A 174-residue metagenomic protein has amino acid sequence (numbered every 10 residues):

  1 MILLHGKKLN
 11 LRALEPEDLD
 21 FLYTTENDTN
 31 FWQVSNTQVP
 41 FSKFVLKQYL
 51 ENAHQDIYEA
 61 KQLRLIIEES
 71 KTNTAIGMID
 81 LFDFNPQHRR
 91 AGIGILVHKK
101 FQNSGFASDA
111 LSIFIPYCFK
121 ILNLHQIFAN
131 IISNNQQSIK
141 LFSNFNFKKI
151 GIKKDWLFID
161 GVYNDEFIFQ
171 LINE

Functional and structural regions predicted by a protein language model:
M1-L19, E26-D28, R64, E68-E174: Acyl-donor (CoA/ACP) binding surface of acyl/acetyltransferases
P16-Y23, K43, K47: An amphipathic alpha-helix signature
E26, S35, I57-Y58: Hydrophobic residues in alpha-helical segments
N30-N52: Conserved GNAT-fold acetyl-CoA-binding loop/helix
Q33-S35, Q62, E166: Short, hydrophobic secondary-structure boundary micro-motifs
Q38-S42, L63, N134: Short, conserved alpha-helical segments within structured domains
N52-A53, Y117: A generic secondary-structure signal
A53-I66: A short helix-loop-beta-strand connector motif used in the catalytic cores of GNAT acetyltransferases and, in some
